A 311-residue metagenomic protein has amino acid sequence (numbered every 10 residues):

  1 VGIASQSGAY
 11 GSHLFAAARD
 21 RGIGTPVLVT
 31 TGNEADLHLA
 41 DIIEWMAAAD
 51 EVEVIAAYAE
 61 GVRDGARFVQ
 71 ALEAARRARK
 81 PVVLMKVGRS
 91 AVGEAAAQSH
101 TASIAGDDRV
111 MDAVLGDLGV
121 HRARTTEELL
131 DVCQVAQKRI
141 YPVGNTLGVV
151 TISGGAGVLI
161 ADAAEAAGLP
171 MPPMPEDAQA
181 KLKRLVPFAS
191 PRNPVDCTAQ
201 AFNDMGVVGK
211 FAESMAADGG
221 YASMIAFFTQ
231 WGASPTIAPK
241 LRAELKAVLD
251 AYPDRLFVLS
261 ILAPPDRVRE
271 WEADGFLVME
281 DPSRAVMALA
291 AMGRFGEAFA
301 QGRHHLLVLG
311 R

Functional and structural regions predicted by a protein language model:
V1-R311: Catalytic-core regions of core metabolic enzymes, especially those transforming organic acids/acyl-group intermediates
